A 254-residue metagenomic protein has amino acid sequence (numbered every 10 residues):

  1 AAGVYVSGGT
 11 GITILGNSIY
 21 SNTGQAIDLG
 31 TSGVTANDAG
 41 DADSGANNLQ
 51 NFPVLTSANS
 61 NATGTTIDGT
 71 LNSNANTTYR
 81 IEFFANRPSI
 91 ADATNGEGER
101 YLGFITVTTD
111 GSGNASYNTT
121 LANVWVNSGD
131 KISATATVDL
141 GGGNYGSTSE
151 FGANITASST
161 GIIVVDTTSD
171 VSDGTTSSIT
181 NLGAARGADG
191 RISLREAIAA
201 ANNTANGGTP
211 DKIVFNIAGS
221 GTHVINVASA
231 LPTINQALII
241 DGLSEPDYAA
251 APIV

Functional and structural regions predicted by a protein language model:
A2-V254: N-terminal, post-signal-peptide segments of secreted/periplasmic proteins
